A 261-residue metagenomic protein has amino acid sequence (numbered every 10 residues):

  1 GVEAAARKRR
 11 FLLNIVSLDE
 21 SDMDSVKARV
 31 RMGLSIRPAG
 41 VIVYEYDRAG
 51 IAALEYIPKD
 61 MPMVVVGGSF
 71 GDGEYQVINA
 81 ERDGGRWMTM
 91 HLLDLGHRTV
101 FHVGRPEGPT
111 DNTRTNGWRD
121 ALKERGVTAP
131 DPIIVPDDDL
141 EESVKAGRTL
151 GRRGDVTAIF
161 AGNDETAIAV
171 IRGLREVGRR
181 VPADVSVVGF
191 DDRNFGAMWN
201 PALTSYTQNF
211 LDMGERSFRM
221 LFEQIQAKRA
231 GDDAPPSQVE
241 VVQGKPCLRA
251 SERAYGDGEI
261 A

Functional and structural regions predicted by a protein language model:
G1-K8, G84-M88, P109-T128, E142 (+3 more regions): Short, solvent-exposed amphipathic alpha-helices that sit in or adjacent to ligand/effector-binding or catalytic
G1-M90: Alpha-helical recognition/docking segments in bacterial nutrient-uptake and carbohydrate-utilization systems
A6-L18, T99-V103, R119-E141: Short beta-strand elements in bilobed, periplasmic/extracellular small-molecule ligand-binding domains
S35-E45, T99-G104, I133, R153-N163 (+1 more regions): Periplasmic-binding protein-like
Q76-H102, L140-T149, A167, Q208-R229: Hydrophobic alpha-helical segments within soluble ligand-binding/sensing domains
R86-R125, D131-P132, D233-S251: An alpha-beta-alpha
P130, R148-A261: Flexible loop/turn connectors
